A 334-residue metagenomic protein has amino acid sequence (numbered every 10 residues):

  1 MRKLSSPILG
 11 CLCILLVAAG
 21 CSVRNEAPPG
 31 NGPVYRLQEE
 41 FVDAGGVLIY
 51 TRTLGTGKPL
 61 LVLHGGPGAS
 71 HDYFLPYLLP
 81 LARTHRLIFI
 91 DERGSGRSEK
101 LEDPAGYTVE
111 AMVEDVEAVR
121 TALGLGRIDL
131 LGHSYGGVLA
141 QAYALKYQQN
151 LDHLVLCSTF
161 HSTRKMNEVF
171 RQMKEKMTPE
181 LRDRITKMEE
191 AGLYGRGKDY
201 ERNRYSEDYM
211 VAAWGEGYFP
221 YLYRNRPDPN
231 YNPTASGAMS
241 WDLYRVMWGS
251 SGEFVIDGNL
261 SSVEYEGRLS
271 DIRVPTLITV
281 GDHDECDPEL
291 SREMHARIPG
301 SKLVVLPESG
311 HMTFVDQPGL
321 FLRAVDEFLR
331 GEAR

Functional and structural regions predicted by a protein language model:
V47-K100: Conserved HGGG/HGGXW glycine-rich cap/lid loop of the alpha/beta-hydrolase fold
E92-Y135: Active-site loop/oxyanion-hole signature of alpha/beta-hydrolase fold enzymes
G126-V169: Conserved hydrolase catalytic core segment
V155-D199: Flexible "cap/lid" loop of the alpha/beta hydrolase fold
G192-G252, N259, R268: Conserved alpha/beta-hydrolase catalytic His-Asp/Glu region
I272, I278-V280: Short beta-strand/loop motif that positions the catalytic acidic residue of the alpha/beta-hydrolase fold
E285-L290: Conserved alpha/beta-hydrolase "acid-adjacent" motif
S301-R334: Catalytic active-site module of serine/aspartate enzymes centered on a nucleophile-bearing elbow/loop
